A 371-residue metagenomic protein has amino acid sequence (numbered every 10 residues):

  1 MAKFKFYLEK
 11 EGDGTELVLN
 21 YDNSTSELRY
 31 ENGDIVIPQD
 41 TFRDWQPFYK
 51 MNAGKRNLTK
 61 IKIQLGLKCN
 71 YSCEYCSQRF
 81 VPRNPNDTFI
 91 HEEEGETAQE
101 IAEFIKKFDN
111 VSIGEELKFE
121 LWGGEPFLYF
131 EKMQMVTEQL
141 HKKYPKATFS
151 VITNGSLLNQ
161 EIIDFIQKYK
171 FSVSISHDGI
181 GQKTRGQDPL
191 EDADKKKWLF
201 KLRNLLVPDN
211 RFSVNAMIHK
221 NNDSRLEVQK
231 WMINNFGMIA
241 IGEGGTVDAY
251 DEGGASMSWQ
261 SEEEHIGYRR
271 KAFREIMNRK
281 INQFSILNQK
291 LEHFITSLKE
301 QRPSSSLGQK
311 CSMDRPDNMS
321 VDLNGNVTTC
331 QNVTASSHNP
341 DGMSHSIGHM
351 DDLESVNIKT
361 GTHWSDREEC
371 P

Functional and structural regions predicted by a protein language model:
M1-D34, Q289-P371: Accessory C-terminal segments flanking Radical SAM cores
A2-K62, F80, V111-I113: N-terminal [4Fe-4S]-dependent radical SAM core
A53, G66, G361-S365: Short, flexible, mixed-charge glycine/proline-rich loop motifs that serve as phosphate/nucleic-acid-contacting
K55-E96: Canonical Radical SAM [4Fe-4S] cluster-binding loop centered on the CxxxCxxC motif and its immediate flanking residues
T59, E115-L117, R315, D341: Exposed loop/turn and edge beta-strand positions of beta-sandwich/beta-sheet ligand-binding modules
A98-E120, Y129-A249: Radical SAM/AdoMet-radical enzyme domain recognition
G123-G124: Short acidic donor-binding/metal-coordinating loop in glycosyltransferase active sites
G186-D314, S320-N324, H338-G342: Radical SAM enzyme [4Fe-4S]-AdoMet core and its adjacent flexible, acidic and glycine-rich loops/tails across
